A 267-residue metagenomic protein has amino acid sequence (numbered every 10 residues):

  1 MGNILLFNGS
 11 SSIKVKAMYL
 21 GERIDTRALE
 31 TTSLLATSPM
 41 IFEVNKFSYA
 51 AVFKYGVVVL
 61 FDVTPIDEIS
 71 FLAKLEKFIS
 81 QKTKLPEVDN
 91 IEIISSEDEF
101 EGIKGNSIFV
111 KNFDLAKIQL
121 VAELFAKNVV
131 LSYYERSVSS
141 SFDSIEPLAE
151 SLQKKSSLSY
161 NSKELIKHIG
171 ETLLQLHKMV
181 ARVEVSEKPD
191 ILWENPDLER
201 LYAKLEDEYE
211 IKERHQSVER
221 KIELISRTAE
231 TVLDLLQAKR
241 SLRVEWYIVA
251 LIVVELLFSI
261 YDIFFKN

Functional and structural regions predicted by a protein language model:
M1-F113, L120: Short Lys/Arg-enriched alpha/beta "domain-start" segment
T32, K74, S137, H168 (+1 more regions): Residues that form generic nucleotide/phosphate-binding pockets
I66, F125, V129, L174: Charged, alpha-helix-enriched surfaces in structured cytosolic catalytic cores of large nucleotide-utilizing machines
S70-F71, V130, Y134-S137, Q175 (+1 more regions): Hydrophobic side chains in well-ordered alpha-helices
A73-S80, R136-D143, A181-E184: Short, intrinsically disordered, mixed-charge
S80-T83, E87, F142, E146 (+1 more regions): Residue-level signal for secondary-structure boundary elements
E99-I166: Juxtamembrane/interface alpha-helical elements of multi-pass membrane proteins
A149, K155-D262, K266: Membrane-associated alpha-helical segments
